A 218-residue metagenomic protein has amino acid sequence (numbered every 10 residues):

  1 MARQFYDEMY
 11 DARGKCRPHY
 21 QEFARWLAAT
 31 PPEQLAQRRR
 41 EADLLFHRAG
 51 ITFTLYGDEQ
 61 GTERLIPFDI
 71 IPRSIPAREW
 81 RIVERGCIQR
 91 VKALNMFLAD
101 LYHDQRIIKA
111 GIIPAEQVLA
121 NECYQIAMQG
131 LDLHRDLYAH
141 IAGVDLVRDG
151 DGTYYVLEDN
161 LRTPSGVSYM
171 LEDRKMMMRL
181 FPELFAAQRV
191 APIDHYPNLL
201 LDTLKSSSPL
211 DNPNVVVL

Functional and structural regions predicted by a protein language model:
M1-L218: Preference for protein termini
